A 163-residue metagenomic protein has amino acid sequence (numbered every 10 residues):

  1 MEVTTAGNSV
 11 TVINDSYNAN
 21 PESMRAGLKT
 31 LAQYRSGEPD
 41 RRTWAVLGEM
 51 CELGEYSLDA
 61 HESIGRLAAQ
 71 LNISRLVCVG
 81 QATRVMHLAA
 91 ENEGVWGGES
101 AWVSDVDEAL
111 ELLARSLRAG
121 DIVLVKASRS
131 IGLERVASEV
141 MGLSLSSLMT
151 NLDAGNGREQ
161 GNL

Functional and structural regions predicted by a protein language model:
V3-L163: ATP-dependent carboxylate-amine ligase
